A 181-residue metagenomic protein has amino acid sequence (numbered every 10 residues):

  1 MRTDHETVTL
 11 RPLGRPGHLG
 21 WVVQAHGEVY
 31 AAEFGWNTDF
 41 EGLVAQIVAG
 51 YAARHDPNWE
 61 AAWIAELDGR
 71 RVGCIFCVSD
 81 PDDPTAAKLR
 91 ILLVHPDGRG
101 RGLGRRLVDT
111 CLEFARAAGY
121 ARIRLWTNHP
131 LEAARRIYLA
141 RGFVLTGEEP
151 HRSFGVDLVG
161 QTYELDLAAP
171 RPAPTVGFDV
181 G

Functional and structural regions predicted by a protein language model:
M1-T9: Intrinsic, short, N-terminal disordered tails of RNA polymerase sigma-factor systems
V8-D97, R105-F114, A118, T146-H151 (+2 more regions): Acetyl-CoA-dependent GNAT
G42, R124-H129, R135, L139-T162: Conserved catalytic-core motifs of GNAT/GCN5-like acyltransferases
P84, G102, A133: Residues that form or flank phosphate/diphosphate-binding pockets in enzymes that use nucleotide phosphates
H95-D97, R101, H129-P130: Active-site acidic-Proline motif in GNAT/NAT acetyltransferases
G102, G119, G142: Short glycine-rich hinge loops at helix-strand junctions in the catalytic core of two-component histidine kinases
